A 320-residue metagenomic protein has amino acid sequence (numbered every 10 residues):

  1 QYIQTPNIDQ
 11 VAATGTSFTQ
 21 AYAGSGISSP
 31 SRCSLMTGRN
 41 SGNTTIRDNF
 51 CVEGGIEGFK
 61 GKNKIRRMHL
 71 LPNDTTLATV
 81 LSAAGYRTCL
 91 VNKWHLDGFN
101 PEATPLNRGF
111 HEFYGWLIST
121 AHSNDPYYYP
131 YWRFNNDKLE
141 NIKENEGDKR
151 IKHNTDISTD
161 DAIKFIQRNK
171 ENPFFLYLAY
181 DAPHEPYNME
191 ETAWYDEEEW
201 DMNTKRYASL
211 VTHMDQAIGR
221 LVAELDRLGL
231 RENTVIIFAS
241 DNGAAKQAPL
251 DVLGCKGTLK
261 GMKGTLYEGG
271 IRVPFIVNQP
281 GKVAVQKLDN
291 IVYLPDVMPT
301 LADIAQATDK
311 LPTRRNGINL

Functional and structural regions predicted by a protein language model:
Q1-L320: Formylglycine-dependent sulfatase
